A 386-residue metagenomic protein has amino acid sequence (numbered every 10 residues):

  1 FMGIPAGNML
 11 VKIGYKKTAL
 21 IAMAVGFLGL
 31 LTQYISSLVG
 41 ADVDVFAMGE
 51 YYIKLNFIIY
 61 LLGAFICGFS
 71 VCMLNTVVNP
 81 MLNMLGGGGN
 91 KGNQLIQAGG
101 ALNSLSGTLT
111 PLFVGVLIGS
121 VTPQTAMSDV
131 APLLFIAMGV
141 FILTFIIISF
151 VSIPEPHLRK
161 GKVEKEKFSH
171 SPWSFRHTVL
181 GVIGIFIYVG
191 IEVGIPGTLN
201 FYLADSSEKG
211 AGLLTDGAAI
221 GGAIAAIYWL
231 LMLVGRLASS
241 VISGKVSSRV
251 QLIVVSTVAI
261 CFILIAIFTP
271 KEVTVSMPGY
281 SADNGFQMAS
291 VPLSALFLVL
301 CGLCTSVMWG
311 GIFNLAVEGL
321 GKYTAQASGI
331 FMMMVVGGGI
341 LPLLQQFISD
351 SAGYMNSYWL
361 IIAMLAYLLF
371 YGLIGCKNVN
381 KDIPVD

Functional and structural regions predicted by a protein language model:
F1-N8, A226-A238, G337-I340: Central cavity-lining transmembrane alpha-helices of secondary-active solute carriers, predominantly the Major
K16-A19, Y60, L252: Primarily marks hydrophobic transmembrane alpha-helices of the MFS/SLC 12-helix fold
A24-I53, T257-Q287: C-terminal ends and interior cores of transmembrane alpha-helices in multi-pass membrane transporters/permeases
D44-L74, P278-M308: Hydrophobic core of transmembrane alpha-helices in multi-pass small-molecule transporters, especially MFS/SLC-type
F57, L61-A101: Cytoplasmic helix-loop-helix junction between adjacent transmembrane helices in 12-TM secondary transporters
M73-G87, T305-G321: Intracellular juxtamembrane helix-capping segments at the cytosolic ends of symmetry-related transmembrane helices
G92-S152: Helix-loop-helix hairpin linking two adjacent transmembrane segments in secondary transporters
S174-A226: Extracytoplasmic gate region of multi-pass secondary transporters
